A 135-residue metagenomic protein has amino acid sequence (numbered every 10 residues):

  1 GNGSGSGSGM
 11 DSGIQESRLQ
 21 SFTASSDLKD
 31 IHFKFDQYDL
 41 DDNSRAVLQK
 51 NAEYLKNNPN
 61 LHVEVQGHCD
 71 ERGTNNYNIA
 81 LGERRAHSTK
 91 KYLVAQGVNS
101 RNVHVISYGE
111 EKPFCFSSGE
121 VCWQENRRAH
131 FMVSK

Functional and structural regions predicted by a protein language model:
G1-H62: Periplasmic peptidoglycan-binding/tethering modules of Gram-negative envelope proteins
T23-D27, E64-G67, K91-V94: A broad, low-specificity signal for short, low-complexity segments enriched in glycine/proline and polar/charged
H68-K135: Periplasmic OmpA-like peptidoglycan-binding domain that tethers envelope proteins to the cell wall
